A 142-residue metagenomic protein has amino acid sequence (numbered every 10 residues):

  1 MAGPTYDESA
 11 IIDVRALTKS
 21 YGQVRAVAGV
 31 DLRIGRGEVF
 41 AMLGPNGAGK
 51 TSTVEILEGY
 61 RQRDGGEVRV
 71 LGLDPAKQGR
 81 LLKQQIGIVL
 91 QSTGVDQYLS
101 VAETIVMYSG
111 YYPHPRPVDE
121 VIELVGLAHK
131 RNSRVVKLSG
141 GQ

Functional and structural regions predicted by a protein language model:
M1-P4: N-terminal acidic, proline/glycine-rich, low-complexity intrinsically disordered segments
Y6-Q142: ABC transporter nucleotide-binding domains
